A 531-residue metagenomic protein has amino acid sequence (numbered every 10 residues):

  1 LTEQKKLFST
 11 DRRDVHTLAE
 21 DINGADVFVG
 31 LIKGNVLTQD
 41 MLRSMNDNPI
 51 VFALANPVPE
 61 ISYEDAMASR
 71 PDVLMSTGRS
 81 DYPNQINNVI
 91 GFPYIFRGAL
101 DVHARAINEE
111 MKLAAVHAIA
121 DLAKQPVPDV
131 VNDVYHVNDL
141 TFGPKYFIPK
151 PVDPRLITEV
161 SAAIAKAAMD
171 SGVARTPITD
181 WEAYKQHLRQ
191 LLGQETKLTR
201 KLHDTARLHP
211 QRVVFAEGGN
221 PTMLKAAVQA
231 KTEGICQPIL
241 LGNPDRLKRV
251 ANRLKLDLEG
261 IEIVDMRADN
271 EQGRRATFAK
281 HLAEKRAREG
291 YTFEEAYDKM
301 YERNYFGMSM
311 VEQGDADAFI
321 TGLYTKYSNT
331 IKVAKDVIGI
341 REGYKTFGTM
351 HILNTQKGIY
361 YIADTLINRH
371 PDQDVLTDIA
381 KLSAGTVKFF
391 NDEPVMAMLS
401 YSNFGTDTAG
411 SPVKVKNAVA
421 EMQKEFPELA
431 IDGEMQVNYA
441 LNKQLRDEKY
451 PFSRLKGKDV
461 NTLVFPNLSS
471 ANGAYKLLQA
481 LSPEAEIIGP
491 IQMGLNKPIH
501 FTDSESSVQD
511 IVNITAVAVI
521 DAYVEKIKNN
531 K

Functional and structural regions predicted by a protein language model:
L1-E60: Rossmann-like NAD(P)-binding element
E3-D14, L74-D81, F96-R105, K145-K150 (+5 more regions): Short beta-alpha connecting loops at secondary-structure transitions that line or flank enzyme active sites
A25, L74, G91-A99, K124 (+5 more regions): Short acidic (Asp/Glu) and glycine-rich catalytic loops that position anionic groups and cofactors
D26, P49, V73, D317 (+1 more regions): Conserved acidic residues
N46-I50, R70-V73, K497: A short helix->loop->beta-strand "cap" motif at the edges of active sites that frequently abuts
A53-S161, A168, S504-S506, I514 (+1 more regions): Adenosine-phosphate binding glycine-rich loop
D139-K145, L156-E195: Aromatic-enriched
R175-I178, Y184-G457, N461-K531: Anion-binding alpha/beta catalytic cores of soluble intermediary-metabolism enzymes, centered on
